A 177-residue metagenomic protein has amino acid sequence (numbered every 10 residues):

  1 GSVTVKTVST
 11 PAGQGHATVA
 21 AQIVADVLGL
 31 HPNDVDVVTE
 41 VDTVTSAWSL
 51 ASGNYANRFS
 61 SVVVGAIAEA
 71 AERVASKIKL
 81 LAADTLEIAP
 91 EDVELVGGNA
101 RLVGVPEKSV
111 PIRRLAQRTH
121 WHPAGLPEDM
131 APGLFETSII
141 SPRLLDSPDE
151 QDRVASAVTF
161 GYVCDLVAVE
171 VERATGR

Functional and structural regions predicted by a protein language model:
G1-L28, E40-R177: Cofactor-centric catalytic regions
N33-T39: Generic long, charged, amphipathic alpha-helical segments
